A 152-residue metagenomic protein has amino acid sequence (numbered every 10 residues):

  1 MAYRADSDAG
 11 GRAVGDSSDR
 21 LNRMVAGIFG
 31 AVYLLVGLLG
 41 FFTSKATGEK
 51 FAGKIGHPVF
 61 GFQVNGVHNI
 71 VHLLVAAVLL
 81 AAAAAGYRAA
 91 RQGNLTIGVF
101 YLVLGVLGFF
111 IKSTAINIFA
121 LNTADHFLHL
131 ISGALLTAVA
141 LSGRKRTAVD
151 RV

Functional and structural regions predicted by a protein language model:
A2-V152: Membrane-interface extramembranous regions
